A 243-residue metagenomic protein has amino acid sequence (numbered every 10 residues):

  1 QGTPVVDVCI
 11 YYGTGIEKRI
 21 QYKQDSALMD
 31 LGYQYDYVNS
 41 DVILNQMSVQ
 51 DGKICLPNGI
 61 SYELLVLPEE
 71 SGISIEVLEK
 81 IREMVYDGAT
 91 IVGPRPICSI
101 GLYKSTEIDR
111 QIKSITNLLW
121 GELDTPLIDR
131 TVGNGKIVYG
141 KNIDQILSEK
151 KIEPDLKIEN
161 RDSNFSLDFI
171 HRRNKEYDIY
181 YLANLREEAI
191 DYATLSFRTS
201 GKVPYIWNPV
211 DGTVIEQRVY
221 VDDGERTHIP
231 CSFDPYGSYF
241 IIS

Functional and structural regions predicted by a protein language model:
Q1-S243: Carbohydrate-binding surfaces of carbohydrate-active enzymes
